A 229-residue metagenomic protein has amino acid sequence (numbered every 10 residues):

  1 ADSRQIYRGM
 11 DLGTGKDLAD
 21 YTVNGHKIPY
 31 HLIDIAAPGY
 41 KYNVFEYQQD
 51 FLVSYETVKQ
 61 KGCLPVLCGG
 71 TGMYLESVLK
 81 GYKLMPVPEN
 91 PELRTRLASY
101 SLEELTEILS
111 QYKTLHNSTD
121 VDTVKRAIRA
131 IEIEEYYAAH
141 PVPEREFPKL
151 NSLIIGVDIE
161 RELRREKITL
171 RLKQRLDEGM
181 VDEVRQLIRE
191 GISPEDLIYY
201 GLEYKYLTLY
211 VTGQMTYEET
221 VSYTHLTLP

Functional and structural regions predicted by a protein language model:
A1-L226: Phosphate/pyrophosphate-binding catalytic cores of soluble transferases and nucleic-acid-acting enzymes
